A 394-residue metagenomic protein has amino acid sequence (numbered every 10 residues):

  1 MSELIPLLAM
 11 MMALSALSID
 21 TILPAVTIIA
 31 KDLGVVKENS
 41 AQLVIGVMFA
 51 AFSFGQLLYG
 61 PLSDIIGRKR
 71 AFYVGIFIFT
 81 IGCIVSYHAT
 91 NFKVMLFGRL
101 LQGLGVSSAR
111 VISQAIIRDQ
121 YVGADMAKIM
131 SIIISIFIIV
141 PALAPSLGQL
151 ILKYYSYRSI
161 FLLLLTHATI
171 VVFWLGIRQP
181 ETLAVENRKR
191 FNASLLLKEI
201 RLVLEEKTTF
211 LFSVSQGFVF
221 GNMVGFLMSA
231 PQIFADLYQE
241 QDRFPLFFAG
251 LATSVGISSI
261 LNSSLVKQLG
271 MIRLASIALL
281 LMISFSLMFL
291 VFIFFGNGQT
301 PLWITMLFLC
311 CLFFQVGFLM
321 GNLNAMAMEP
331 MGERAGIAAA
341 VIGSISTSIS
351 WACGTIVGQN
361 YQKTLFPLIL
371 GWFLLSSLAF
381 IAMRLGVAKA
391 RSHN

Functional and structural regions predicted by a protein language model:
E3-V35, Y59, F226-P231: Extracytoplasmic
V26-F54: Extracellular/periplasmic helix-loop-helix junction of adjacent transmembrane segments in MFS-like secondary
V35, G67, H88-V94, G105 (+2 more regions): Helix-breaking motifs and short loop linkers at transmembrane-helix boundaries and internal kinks in secondary membrane
L43-G60, Q114, A249-L261: Central cavity-lining transmembrane alpha-helices of secondary-active solute carriers, predominantly the Major
F54-K93: Conserved MFS/SLC helix-loop-helix module at the cytosolic interface between two early adjacent transmembrane helices
I78-V85, K93-L101, W303-F308: Paired small-residue
G98-I139: Cytoplasmic helix-loop-helix junction between adjacent transmembrane helices in 12-TM secondary transporters
T182-F212: Juxtamembrane intracellular "pre-TM" segments in multi-pass secondary transporters
